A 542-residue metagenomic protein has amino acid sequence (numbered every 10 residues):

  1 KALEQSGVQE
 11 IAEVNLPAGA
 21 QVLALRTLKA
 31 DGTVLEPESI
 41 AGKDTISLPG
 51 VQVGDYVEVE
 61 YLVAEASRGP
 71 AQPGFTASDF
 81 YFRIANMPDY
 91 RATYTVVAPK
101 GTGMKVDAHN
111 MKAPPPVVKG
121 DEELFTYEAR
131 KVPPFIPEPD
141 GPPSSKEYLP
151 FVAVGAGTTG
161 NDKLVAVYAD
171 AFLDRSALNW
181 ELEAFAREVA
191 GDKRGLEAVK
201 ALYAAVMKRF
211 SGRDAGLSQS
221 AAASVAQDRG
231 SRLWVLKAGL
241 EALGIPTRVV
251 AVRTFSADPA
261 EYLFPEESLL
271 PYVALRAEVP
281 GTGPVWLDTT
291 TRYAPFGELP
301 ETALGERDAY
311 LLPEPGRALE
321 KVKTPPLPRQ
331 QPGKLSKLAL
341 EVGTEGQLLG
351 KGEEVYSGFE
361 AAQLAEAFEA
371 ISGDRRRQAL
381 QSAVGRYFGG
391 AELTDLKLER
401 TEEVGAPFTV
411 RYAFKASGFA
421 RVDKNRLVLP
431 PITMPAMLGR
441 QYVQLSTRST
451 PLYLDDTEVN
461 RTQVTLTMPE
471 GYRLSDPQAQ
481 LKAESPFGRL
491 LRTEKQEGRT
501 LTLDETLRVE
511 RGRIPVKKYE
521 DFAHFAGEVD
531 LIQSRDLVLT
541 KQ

Functional and structural regions predicted by a protein language model:
K1-Q542: A sensor for short, sequence-defined functional sites
